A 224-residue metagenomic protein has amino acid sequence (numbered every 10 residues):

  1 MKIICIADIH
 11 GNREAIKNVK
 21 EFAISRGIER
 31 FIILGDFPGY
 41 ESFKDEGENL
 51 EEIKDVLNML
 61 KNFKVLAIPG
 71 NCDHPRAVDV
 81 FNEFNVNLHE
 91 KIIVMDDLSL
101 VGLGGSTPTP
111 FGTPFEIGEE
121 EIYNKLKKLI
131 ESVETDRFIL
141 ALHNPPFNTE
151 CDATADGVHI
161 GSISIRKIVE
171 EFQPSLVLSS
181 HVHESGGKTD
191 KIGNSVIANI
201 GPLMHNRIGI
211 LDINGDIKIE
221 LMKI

Functional and structural regions predicted by a protein language model:
M1-H10, D97-S106, I139-H143, V196-G201 (+1 more regions): Active-site-proximal beta-strand elements of phosphoester/diester hydrolases
C5-A7, F31-D36, K64-N71, N87-H89 (+4 more regions): Active-site neighborhood of phospho(di)ester-bond hydrolases with catalytic His/Asp-centered motifs
H10-E14, P38-E41, P69-V78, P108-F111 (+3 more regions): Active-site environment of divalent metal-dependent phosphoester hydrolases
R13-M95: Core catalytic region of metal-dependent phosphoesterases/phosphodiesterases, especially metallo-beta-lactamase-like
I24, S42, C72-G161, K223: Conserved catalytic scaffold of divalent metal-dependent phosphoesterases
R26, L57-N62, V133, V169-F172 (+1 more regions): Short, conserved loop/helix-junction motifs that constitute active-site signature segments in enzyme catalytic cores
I33, P38-V56, P145-F147, C151-V182 (+1 more regions): Cap/insert and terminal regions of metallo-dependent hydrolase folds
I93-D97, I117-G118, R166-F172, S185-I224: Binuclear metal-dependent phosphoesterase catalytic core
